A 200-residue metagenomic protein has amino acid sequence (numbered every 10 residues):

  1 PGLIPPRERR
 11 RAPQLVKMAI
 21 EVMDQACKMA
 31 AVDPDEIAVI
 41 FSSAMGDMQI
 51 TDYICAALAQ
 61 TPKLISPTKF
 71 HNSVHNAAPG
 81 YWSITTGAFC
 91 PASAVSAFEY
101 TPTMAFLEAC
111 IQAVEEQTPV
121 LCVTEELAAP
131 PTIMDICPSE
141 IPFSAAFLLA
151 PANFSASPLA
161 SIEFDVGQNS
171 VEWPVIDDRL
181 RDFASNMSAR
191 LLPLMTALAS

Functional and structural regions predicted by a protein language model:
P1-A94, T124-S200: Conserved "HGTGT" condensation-loop signature of ketosynthase/thiolase-family condensing enzymes that catalyze
I20-D24, M29, S96-V120: Active-site-proximal alpha-helical scaffold in enzymes
